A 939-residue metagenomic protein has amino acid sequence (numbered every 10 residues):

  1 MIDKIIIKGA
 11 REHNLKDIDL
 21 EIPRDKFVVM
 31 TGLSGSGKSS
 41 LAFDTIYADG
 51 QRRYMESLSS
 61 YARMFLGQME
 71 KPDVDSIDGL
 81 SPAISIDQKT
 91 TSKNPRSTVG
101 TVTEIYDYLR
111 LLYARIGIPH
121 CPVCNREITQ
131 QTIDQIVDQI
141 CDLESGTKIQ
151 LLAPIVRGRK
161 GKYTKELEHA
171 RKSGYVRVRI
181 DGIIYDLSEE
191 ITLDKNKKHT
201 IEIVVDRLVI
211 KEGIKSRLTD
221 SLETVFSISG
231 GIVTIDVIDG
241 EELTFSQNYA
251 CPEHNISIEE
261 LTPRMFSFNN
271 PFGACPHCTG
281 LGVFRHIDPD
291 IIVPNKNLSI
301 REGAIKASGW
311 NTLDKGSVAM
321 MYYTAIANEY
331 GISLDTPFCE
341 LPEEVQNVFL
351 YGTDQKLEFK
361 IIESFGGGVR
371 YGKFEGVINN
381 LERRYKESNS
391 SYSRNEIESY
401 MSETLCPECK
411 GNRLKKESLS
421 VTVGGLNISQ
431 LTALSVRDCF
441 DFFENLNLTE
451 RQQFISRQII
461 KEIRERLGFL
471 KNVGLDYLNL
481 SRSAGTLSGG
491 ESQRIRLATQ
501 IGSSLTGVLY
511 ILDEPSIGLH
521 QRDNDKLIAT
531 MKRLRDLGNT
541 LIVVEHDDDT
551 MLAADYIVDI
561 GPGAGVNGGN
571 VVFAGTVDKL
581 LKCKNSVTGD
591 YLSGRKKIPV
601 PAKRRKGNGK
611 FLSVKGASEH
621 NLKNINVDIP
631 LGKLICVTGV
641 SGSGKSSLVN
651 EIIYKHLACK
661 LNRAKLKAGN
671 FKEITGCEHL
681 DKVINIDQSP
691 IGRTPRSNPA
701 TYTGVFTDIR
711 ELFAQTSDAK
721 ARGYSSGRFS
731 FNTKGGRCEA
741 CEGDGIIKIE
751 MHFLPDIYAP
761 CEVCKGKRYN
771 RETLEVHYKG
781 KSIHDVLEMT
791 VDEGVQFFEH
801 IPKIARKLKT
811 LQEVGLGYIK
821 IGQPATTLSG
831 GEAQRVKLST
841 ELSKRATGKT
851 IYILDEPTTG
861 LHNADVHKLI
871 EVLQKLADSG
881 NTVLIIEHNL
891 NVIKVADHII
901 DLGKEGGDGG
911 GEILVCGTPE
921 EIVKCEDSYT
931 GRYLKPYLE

Functional and structural regions predicted by a protein language model:
M1-E939: Conserved phosphate-binding elements of NTP-dependent enzyme cores
